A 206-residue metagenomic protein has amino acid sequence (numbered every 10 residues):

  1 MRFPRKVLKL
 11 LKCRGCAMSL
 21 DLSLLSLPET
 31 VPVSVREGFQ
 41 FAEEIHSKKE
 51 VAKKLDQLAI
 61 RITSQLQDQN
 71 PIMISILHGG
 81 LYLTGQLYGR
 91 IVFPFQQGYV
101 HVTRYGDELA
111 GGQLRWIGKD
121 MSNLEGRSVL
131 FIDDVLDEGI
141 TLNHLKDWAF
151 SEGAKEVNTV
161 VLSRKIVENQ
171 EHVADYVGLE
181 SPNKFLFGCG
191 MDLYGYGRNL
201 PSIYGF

Functional and structural regions predicted by a protein language model:
R2-F206: PRPP-associated nucleotide enzymes
